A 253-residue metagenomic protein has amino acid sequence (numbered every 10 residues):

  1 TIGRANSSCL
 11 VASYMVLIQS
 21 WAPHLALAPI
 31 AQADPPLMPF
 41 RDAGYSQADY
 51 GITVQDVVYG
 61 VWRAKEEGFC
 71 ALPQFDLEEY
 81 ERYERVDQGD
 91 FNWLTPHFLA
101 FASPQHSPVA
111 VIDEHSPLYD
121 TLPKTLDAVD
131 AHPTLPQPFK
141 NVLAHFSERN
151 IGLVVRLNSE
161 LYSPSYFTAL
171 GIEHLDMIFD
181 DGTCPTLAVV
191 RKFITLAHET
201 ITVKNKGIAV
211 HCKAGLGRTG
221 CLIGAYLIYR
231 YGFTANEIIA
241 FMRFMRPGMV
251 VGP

Functional and structural regions predicted by a protein language model:
T1, C9-L37, D49-Y50, D56 (+2 more regions): Cysteine-based protein phosphatase catalytic domain of the PTP/DSP
P36-A43, R218: Alpha-helical bundle/repeat cores within regulatory domains of eukaryotic proteins
G215: Conserved G/P- and acidic residue-centered "switch" motifs that form tight phosphate/ATP-binding loops in soluble
R218-C221, V251: Short active-site-adjacent structural elements
G224-A225: C-terminal transmembrane bundle
